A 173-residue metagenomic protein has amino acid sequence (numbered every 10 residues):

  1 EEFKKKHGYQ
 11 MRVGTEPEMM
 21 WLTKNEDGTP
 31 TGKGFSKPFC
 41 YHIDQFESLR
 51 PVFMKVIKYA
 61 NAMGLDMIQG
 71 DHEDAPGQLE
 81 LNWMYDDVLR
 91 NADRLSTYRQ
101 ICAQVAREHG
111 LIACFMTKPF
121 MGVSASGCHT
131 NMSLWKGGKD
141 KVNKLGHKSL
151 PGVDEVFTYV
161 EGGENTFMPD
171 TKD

Functional and structural regions predicted by a protein language model:
E1-D173: Glycine-rich, acidic/polar active-site loops that bind/position phosphate-bearing ligands
